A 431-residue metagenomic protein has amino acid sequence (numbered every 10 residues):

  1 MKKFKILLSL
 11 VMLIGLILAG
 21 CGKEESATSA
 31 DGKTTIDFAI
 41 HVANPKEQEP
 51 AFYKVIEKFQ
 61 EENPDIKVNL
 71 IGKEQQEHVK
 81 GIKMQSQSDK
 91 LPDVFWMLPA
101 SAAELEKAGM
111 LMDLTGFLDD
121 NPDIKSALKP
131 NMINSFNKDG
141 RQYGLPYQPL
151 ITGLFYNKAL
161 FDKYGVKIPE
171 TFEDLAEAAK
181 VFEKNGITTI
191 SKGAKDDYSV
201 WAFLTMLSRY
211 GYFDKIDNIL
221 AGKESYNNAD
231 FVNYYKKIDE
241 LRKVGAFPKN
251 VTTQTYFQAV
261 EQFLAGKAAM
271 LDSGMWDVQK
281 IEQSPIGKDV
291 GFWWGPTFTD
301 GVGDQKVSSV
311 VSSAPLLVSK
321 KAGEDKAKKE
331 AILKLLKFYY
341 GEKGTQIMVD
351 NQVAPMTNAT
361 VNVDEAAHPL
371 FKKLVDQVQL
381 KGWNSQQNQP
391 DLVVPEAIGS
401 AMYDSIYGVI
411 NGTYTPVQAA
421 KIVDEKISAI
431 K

Functional and structural regions predicted by a protein language model:
C21-A108, D119-P122, I168, V302-D304 (+4 more regions): Conserved N-terminal structural module of periplasmic/extracytoplasmic solute-binding proteins
E57-E62, K67, Y164, V244 (+1 more regions): Extracytoplasmic/periplasmic substrate-recognition and gating elements
E74, P99-T152, A176, F182 (+3 more regions): Hinge/lid segment of periplasmic solute-binding proteins
D93, I124-A159, T188-A194, V302-S309 (+1 more regions): A structural signal for short loop-to-beta-strand junctions that line the ligand-binding cleft of periplasmic/secreted
T115-L128, G211-N233, Q283-P285, T297-V307 (+2 more regions): Short, solvent-exposed loop/beta-turn-alpha elements that line the ligand-binding surface or hinge of extracytoplasmic
N137, L220, V310, P355-V361 (+2 more regions): C-terminal capping/gating helix-and-loop segments adjacent to ligand/active sites or protein-protein/ligand interfaces
D139, Y143-Y147, T152, A176-E224 (+2 more regions): Extracytoplasmic/periplasmic solute-binding protein
V181-F182, A221-V251: Glycine-centered hinge/linker elements that transmit conformational signals in sensory and ligand-binding systems
